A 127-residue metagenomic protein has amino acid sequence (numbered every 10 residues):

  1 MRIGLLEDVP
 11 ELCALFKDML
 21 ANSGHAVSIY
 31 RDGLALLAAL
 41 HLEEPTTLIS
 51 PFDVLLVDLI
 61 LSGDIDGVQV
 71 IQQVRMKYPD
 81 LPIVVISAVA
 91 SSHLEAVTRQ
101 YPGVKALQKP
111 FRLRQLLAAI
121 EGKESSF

Functional and structural regions predicted by a protein language model:
E7: Conserved acidic carboxylate
P10-L34, Y101: Two-component/phosphorelay signaling modules centered on CheY-like receiver
K17, F111-E121: C-terminal output helix
I29-V54, L59: Acidic, metal-coordinating helix/loop segments flanking the phosphotransfer/catalytic sites of two-component signaling
I65, Q69, V89-Q108: Alpha4 helix (beta4-alpha4-beta5 surface) of REC/receiver domains from two-component response regulators
V68-D80: Short amphipathic alpha-helix used as the core "switch/output" element in two-component signaling
E121-F127: The C-terminal output helix
